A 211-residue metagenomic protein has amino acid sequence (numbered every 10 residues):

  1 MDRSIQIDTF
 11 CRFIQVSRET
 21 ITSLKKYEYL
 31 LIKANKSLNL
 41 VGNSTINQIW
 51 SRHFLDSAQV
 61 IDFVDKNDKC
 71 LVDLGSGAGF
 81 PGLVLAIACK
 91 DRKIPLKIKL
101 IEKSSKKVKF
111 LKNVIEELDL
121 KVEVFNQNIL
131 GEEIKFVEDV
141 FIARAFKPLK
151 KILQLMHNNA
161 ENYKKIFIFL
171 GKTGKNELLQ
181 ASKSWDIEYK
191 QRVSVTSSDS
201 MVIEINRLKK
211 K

Functional and structural regions predicted by a protein language model:
D2-K66, V72, K106-K109, N113-L120: Class I SAM-dependent transferase core
A58-D139: Conserved SAM/SAH cofactor-binding pocket of Class I
K99, T173-K211: Active-site capping/gating segments
K103, F169-T173: Short strand-turn motif at the edge of the Rossmann-like AdoMet-binding core
K112, L153-M156, L179-Q180: Short amphipathic alpha-helical segments
I142: A conserved beta-strand element that flanks and buttresses the S-adenosyl-L-methionine
A145-F146: Short glycine-/small-residue-rich Rossmann-like dinucleotide-binding loops
L153-I166: A short glycine-rich, Lys/Arg-flanked "PGG" loop and its adjoining helix->strand segment in the class I
